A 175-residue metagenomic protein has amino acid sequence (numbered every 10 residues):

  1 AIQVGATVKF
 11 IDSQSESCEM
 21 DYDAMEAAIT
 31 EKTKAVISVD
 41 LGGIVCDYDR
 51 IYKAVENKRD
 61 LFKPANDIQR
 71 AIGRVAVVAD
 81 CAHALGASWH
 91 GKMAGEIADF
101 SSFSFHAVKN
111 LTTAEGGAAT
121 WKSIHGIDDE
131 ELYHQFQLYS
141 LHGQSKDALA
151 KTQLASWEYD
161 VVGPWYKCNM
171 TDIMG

Functional and structural regions predicted by a protein language model:
A1-C81, S88: PLP-dependent aminotransferase-like
E26-A28, A54, A94-E96, A119-W121: Short, hinge-like loop/turn segments at secondary-structure boundaries
A65-R70, H83-H90, I97-G175: Active-site region of PLP-dependent enzymes
